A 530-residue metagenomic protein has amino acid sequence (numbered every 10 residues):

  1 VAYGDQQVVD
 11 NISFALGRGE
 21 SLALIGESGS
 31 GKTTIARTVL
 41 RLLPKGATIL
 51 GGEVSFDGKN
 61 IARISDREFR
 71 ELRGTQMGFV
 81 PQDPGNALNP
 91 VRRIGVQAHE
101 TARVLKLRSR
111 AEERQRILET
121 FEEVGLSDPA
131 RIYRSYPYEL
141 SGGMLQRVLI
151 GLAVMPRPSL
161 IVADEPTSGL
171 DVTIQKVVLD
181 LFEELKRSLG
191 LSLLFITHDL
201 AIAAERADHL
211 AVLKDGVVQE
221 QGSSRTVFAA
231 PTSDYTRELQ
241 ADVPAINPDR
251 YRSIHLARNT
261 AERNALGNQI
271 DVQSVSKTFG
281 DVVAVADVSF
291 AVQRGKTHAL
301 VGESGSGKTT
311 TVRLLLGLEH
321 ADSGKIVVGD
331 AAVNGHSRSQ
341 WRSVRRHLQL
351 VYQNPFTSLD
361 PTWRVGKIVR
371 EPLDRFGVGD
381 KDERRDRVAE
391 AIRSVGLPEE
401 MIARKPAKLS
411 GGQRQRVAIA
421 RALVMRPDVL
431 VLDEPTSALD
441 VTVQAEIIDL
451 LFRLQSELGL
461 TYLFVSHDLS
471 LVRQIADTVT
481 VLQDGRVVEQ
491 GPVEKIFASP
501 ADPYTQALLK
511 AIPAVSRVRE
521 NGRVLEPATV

Functional and structural regions predicted by a protein language model:
L40, P44, L316: Helix-to-loop junction immediately C-terminal to a conserved catalytic motif
T48-N60, G324-A332, V344: Conserved ABC transporter NBD signature motif
N60, E112-R131, E383-E400, L509-K510: Conserved ABC ATPase "signature" region
I61-G78, V96, V104, R225-P231 (+4 more regions): ABC ATPase NBD coupling module
S135-L140, M144, K405-L409, Q413: Conserved ABC ATPase signature
V218-G222, A230, Q490-G491: ABC ATPase "signature
